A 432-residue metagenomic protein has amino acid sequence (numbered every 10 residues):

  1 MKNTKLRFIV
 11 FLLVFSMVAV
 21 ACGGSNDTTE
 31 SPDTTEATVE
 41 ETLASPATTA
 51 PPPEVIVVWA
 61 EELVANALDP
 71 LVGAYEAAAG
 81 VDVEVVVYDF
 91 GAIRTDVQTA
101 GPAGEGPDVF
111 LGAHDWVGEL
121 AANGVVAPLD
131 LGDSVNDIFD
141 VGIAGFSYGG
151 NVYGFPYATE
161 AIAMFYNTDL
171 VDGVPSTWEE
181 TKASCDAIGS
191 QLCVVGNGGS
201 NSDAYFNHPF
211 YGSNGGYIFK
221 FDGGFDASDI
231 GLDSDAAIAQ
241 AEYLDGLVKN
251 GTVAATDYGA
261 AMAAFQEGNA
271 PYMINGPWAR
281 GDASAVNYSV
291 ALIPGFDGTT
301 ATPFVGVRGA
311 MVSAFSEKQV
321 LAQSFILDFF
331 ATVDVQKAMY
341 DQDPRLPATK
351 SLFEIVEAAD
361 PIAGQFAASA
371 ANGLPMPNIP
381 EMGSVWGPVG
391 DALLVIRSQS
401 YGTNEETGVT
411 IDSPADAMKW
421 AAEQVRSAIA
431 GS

Functional and structural regions predicted by a protein language model:
V39, P46, N372-S432: Conserved C-terminal helix/tail region of periplasmic/extracytoplasmic solute-binding proteins
A50, H114-A161, E180-S184, S289-P294 (+1 more regions): Hinge/lid segment of periplasmic solute-binding proteins
P51-G118, G259, A263: Early extracytoplasmic/lumenal segment of secretory-pathway proteins
T99-A100, P107-D108, V135-T168, S190 (+3 more regions): A structural signal for short loop-to-beta-strand junctions that line the ligand-binding cleft of periplasmic/secreted
G150, G246, T252, S284-R345 (+4 more regions): Extracytoplasmic/periplasmic substrate-recognition and gating elements
Y153-Y157, I162, E180-D229, A236 (+1 more regions): Extracytoplasmic/periplasmic solute-binding protein
F225-A255: Glycine-centered hinge/linker elements that transmit conformational signals in sensory and ligand-binding systems
A291, Y340-D391, V395: Long, aromatic- and glycine/proline-rich binding clefts that accommodate carbohydrate-like moieties
